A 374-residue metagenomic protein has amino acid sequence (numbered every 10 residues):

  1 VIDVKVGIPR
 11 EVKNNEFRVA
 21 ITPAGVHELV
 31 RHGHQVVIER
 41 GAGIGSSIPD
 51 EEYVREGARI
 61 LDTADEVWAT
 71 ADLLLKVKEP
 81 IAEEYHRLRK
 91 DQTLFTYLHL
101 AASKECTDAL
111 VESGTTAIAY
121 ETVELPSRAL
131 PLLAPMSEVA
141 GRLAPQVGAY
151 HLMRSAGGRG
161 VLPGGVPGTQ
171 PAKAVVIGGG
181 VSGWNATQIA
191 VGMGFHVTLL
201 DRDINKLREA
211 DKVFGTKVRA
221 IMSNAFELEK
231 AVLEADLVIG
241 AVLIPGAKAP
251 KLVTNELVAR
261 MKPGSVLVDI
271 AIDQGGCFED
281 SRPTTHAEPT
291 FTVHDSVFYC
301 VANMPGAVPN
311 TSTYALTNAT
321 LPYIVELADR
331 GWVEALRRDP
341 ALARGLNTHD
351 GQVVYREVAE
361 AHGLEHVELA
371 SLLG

Functional and structural regions predicted by a protein language model:
I2-A109, S113: An N-terminal-biased, well-structured beta-alpha scaffold segment characteristic of Rossmann-like dinucleotide-binding
I2-K5, E11, P80-K173, V301-N303: Glycine/serine-rich phosphate-binding loop and adjoining beta1-alpha1 elements at the start of nucleotide-handling
P9-I48, S155-G240, T290: Glycine-rich phosphate/diphosphate-binding loop of Rossmann-like nucleotide-binding domains
D72, K78-E79, L98-H99, N224 (+3 more regions): Short glycine-/small-residue-rich Rossmann-like dinucleotide-binding loops
D72-L73, T93, K173, L237 (+1 more regions): Structural motif
E121-L162, I272, C277-G374: Adenosine-phosphate binding glycine-rich loop
K212-D295: Rossmann-like adenosine-cofactor binding region
